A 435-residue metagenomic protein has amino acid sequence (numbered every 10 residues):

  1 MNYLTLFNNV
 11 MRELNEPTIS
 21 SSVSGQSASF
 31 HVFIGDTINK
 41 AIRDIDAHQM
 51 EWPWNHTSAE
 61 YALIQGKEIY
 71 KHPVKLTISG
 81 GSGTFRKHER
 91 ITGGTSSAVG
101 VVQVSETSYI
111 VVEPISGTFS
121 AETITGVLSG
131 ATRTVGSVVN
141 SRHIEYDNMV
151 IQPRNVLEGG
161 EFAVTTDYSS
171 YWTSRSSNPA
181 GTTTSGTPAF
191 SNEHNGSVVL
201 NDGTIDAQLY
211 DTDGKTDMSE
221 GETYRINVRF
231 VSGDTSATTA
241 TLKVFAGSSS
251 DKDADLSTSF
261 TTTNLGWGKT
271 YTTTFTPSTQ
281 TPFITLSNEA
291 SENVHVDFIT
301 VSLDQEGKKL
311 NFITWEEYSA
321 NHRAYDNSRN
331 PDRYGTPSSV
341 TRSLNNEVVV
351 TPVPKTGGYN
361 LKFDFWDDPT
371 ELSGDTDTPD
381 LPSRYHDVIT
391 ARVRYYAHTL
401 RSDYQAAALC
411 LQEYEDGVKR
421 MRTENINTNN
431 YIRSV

Functional and structural regions predicted by a protein language model:
M1-K75, V111-E113, T134-R175, T263-W267 (+2 more regions): Glycine-enriched, solvent-exposed interface loops adjoining structured elements
W52, S96-V101, S250-S259, G307-I313 (+1 more regions): Surface-exposed loop/edge segments in extracytoplasmic proteins
S82-E106, I115-V138: Ser/Thr/Gly-rich low-complexity blocks that favor extended beta-strand/coil architectures
F162, K243, T270-V301: Extracellular beta-strand ligand-recognition surfaces/modules
F162, T204-T238, K269-T273, I299-V301: Extra-cytoplasmic beta-strand recognition segments
T184-I205: Short carbohydrate-recognition loop motifs
M218, F230-A240, S250, A290-N293 (+1 more regions): Extended, low-complexity, turn-rich repeat/linker tracts enriched in Gly/Pro/Ser/Thr and Asp/Glu that occur
D251-Q280: Extracellular carbohydrate recognition and processing domains and analogous Trp-centered ligand-binding platforms
